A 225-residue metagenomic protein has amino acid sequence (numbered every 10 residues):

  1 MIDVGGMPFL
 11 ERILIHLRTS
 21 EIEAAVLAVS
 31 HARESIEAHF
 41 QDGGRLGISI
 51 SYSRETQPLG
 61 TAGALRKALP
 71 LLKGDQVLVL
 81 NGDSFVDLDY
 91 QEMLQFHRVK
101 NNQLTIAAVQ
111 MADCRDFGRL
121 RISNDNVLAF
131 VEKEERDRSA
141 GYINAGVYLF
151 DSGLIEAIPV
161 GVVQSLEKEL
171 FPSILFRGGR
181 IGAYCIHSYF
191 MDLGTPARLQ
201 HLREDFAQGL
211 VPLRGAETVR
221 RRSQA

Functional and structural regions predicted by a protein language model:
M1, R119-I122, F171, A183: A structural signal for short hydrophobic beta-strand segments in well-ordered beta-sheet cores
D3, M7-N81, Y90-E92, A157-V162 (+1 more regions): Conserved N-terminal catalytic core of the sugar/cofactor nucleotidyltransferase
L10, I36, A68, D83 (+4 more regions): Residue-level signal for inorganic ion chemistry
I22, Q76-L78, F85, Q91-R98 (+2 more regions): Catalytic-core segments of class I nucleotidyltransferases/pyrophosphorylases that form NMP-activated intermediates
E23-V26, Q103-L104, R180: Residues at the starts of beta-strands that form the adenosine-phosphate
D42-L46, L71, F96-R98, R121-N126 (+1 more regions): Short, hinge-like loop/turn segments at secondary-structure boundaries
G60, F117-E132: Acidic/His-rich active-site region of diverse nucleotide-sugar glycosyltransferases
K100-Q110: A short, conserved acidic/glycine-rich loop-to-beta-strand motif that forms the donor nucleotide-sugar/metal
